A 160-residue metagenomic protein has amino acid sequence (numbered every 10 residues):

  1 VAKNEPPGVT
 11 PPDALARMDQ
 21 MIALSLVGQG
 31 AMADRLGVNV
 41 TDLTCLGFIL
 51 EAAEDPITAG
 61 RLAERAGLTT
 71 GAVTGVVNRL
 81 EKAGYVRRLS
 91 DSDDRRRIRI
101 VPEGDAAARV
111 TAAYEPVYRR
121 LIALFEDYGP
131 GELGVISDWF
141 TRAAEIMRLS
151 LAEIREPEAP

Functional and structural regions predicted by a protein language model:
V1-L36: N-terminal leader segment of winged-helix/HTH proteins
D13, G37-V38, R109, A113: A generic short alpha-helical patch detector that favors 3-5-residue windows in or near N-terminal regions
A16, Q20, T44, V135-D138 (+1 more regions): Amphipathic alpha-helical interaction segments
Q29-L68: N-terminal helix-turn-helix DNA-binding core of bacterial DNA-binding proteins
G71: Key DNA-contact positions within bacterial/archaeal DNA-binding proteins
R79-G134: Charged, amphipathic alpha-helical coiled-coil/dimerization segments
E115-P160: Terminal interaction helix/tail motif
